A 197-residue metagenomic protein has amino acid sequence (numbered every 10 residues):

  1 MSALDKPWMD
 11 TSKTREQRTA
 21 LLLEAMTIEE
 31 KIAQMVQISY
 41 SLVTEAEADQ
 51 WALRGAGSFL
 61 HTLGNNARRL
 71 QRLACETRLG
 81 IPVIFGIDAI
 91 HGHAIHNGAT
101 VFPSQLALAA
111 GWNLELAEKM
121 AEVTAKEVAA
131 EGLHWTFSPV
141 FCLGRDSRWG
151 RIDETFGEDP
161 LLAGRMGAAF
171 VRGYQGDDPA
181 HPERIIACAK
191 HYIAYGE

Functional and structural regions predicted by a protein language model:
M1-E197: Glycoside hydrolase catalytic-domain context in secreted enzymes
